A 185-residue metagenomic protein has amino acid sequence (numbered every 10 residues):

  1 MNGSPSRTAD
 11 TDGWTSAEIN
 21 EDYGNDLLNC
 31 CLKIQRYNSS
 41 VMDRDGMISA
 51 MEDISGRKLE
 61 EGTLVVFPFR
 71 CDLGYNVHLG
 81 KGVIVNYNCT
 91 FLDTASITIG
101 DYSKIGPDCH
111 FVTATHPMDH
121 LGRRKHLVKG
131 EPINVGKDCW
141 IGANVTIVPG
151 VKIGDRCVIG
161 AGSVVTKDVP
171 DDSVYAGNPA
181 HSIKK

Functional and structural regions predicted by a protein language model:
M1-G3, G162, P170: Gly/lys/ser-thr-rich phosphate-binding loops in alpha/beta enzymes that coordinate phosphoanhydride or phosphate groups
M1-G62, A180-I183: Terminal amphipathic alpha-helical/low-complexity segments used for targeting or macromolecular assembly
N38-V41, L73, D93, V169: Residues at alpha-helix boundaries and short interhelical turns
S55, K125, P132, V165-T166: Short secondary-structure boundary/capping segments
L64, I84, W140, V158 (+1 more regions): Short-chain dehydrogenase/reductase
F69-L79, I84-K152, N178-K185: Flexible, glycine/small-residue-enriched loop-and-beta-strand segment within the central core of proteins
G142-D168: Beta-rich strand-turn-strand
V164-V169, V174-K185: Long hydrophobic alpha-helical segments typical of transmembrane helices together with their membrane-interfacial
